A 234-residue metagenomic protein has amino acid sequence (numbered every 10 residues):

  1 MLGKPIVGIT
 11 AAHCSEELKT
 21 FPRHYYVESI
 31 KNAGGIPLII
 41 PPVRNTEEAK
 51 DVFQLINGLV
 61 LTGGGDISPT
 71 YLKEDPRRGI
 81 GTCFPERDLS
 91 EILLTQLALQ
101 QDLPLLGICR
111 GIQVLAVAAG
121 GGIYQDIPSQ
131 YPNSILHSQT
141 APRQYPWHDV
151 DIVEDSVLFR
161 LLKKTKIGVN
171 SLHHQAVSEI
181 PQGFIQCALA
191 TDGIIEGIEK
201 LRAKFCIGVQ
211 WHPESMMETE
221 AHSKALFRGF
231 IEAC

Functional and structural regions predicted by a protein language model:
M1-I108, V117, Y124, P128-L161 (+5 more regions): N-terminal beta1-alpha1 cap of cysteine-dependent amidohydrolase-like domains
G111: Active-site helix of classical SDR
L162-G168: Catalytic cores of DNA base-excision repair glycosylases
S171: Short basic/aromatic active-site micro-motif
I207-Q210: Active-site-proximal beta-strand elements of phosphoester/diester hydrolases
